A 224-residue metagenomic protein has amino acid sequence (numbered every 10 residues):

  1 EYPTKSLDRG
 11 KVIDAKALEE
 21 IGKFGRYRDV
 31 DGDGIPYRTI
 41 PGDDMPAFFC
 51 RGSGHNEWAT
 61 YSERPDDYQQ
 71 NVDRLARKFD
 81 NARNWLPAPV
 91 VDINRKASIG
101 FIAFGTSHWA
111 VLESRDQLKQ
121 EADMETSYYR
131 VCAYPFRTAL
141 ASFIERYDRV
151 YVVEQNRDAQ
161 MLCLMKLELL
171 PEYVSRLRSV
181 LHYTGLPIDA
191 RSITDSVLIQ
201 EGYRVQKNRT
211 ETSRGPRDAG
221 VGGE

Functional and structural regions predicted by a protein language model:
E1-E224: Flexible, low-complexity linker and terminal segments
